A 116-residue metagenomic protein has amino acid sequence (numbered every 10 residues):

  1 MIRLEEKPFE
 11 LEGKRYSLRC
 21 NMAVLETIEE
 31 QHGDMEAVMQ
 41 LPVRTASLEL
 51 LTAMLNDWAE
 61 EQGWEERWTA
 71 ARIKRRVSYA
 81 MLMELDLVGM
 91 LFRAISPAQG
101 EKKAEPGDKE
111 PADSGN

Functional and structural regions predicted by a protein language model:
M1-E10, R15, E26, E30-Q40 (+3 more regions): Charged interaction scaffolds used for protein-protein
R19-C20: Short linear motifs in exposed loops
L48-T52, N56: An amphipathic alpha-helix signature
